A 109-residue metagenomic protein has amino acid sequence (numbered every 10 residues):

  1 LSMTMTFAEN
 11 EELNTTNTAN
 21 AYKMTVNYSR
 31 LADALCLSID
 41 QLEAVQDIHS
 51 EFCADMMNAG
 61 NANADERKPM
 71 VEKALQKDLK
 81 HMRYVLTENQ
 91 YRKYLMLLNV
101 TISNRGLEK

Functional and structural regions predicted by a protein language model:
F7-K109: Charge-rich (acidic/polar
